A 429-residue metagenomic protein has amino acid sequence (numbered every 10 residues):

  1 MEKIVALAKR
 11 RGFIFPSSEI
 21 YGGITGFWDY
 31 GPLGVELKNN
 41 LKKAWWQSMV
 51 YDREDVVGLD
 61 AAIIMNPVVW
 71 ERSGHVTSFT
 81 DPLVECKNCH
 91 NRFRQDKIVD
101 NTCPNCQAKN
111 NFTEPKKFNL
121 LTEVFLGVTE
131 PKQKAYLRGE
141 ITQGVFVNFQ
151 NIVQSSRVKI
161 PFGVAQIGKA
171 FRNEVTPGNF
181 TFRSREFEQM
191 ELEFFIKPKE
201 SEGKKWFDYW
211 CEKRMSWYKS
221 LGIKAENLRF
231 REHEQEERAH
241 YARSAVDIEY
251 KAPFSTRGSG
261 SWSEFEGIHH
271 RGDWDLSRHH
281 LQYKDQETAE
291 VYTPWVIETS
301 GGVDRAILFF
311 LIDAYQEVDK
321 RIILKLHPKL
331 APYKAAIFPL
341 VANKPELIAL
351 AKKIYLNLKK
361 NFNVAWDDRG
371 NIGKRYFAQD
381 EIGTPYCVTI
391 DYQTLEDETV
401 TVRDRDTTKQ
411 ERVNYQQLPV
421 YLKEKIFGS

Functional and structural regions predicted by a protein language model:
M1-S429: NTP/phosphate- and nucleic-acid-binding module
